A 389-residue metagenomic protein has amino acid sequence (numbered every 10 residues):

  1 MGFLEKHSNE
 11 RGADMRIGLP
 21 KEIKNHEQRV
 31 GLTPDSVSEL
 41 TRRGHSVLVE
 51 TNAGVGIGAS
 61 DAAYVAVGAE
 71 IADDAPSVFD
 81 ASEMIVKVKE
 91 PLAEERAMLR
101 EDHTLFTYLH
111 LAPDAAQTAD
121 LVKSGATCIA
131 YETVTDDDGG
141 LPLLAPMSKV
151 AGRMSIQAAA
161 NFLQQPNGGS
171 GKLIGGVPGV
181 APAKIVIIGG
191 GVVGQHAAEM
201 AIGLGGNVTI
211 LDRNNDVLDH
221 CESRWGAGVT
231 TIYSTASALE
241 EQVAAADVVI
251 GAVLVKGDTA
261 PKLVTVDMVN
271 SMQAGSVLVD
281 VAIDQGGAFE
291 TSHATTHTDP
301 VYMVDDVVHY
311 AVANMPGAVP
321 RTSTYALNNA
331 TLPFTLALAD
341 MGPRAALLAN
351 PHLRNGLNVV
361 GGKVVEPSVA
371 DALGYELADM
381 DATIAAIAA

Functional and structural regions predicted by a protein language model:
F3-N9, R16, E22, A93-K184 (+1 more regions): Glycine/serine-rich phosphate-binding loop and adjoining beta1-alpha1 elements at the start of nucleotide-handling
L4-E5, G12-D14, L19-D120, S124: An N-terminal-biased, well-structured beta-alpha scaffold segment characteristic of Rossmann-like dinucleotide-binding
L19, L48-T51, I71-D73, F79 (+8 more regions): General beta-strand structural signal in soluble alpha/beta enzymes
P20-A59, P166-G251, V301: Glycine-rich phosphate/diphosphate-binding loop of Rossmann-like nucleotide-binding domains
E83, K89-E90, L109-H110, T235 (+3 more regions): Short glycine-/small-residue-rich Rossmann-like dinucleotide-binding loops
E132-L173, I283, A288-A389: Adenosine-phosphate binding glycine-rich loop
S223-D305: Rossmann-like adenosine-cofactor binding region
